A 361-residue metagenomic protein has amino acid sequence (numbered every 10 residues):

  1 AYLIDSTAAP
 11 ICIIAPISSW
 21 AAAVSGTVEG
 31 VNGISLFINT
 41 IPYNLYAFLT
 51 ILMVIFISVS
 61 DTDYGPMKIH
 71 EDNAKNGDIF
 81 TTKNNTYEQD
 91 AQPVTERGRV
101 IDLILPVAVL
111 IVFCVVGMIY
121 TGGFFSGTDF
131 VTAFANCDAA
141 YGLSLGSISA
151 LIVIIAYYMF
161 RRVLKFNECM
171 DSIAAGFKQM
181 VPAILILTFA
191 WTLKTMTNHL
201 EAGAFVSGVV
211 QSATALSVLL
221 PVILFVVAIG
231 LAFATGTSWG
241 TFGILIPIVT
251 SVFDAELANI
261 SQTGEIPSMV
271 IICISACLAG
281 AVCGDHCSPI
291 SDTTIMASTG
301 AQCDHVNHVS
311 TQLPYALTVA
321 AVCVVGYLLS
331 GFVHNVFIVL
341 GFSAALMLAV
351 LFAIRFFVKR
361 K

Functional and structural regions predicted by a protein language model:
A1, Y43-L45, R99-V100, A139-S144 (+4 more regions): Membrane-interfacial loop-to-helix junctions in multi-pass transporters
A1-N76, P93-D102, T294-V350: Membrane-core helix-loop-helix motifs of multi-pass transport proteins
Y2-S18, N44-A47, M53, F189-N198 (+2 more regions): Helix-loop-helix module between adjacent transmembrane segments
I4, L187-A190, T214-E256, C277-D285: Hydrophobic alpha-helical transmembrane segments of multi-pass integral membrane proteins, predominantly secondary
I13-I17, P106, L110, C114 (+4 more regions): Hydrophobic alpha-helical transmembrane segments in multi-pass membrane proteins
S35-F37, F48-C137, I148-S172, N307 (+2 more regions): Long, contiguous bundles of hydrophobic transmembrane helices that form the permeation core of multi-pass
L36-N39, E168-Q179, F205-S212, I295-T299 (+1 more regions): Short amphipathic alpha-helical coupling elements at transmembrane boundaries
G98-V107, N136-E201, V218-G230, A234: Core transmembrane alpha-helical segments of multi-pass membrane transporters/permeases
